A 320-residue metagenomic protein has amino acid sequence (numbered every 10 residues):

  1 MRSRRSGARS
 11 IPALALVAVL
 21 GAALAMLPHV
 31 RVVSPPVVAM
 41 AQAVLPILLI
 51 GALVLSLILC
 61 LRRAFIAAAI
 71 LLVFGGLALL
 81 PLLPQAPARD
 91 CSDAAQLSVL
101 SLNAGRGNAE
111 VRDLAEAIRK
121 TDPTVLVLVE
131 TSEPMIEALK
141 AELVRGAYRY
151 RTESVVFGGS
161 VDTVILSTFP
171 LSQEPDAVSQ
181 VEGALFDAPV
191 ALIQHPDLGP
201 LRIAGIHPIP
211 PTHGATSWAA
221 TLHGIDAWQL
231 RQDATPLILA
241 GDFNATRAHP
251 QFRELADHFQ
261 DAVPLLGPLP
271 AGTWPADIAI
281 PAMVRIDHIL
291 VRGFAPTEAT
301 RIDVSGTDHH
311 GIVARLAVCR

Functional and structural regions predicted by a protein language model:
R2-E142, R320: N-terminal, active-site-proximal structural segment of metallo-dependent hydrolase catalytic domains
S34, M40-A43, R149-S167, A245-S305: Active site of divalent-metal-dependent phosphoester/diester hydrolases
A41, L97-A104, L114-L139, T152-S154 (+6 more regions): Active-site beta-strand/loop signature of hydrolases that rely on acidic residues for catalysis
P46, G76-D90, V125, V129-L201: Structured beta-strand-rich core segments of catalytic domains in phosphoester-bond hydrolases
Q96-A109, D176-S179, I209-S217, W274-I278: Acidic/histidine-rich helix-loop elements that form or flank divalent-metal/phosphate-binding sites at the catalytic
R106, E110, T131, S154 (+6 more regions): Extracytoplasmic/periplasmic, Sec-exported soluble proteins
A138-L139, A177, G214-T216, H249-F252 (+1 more regions): Short, well-ordered secondary-structure micro-motifs
P196-P200, I206-G214: Active-site His/acidic residue clusters
